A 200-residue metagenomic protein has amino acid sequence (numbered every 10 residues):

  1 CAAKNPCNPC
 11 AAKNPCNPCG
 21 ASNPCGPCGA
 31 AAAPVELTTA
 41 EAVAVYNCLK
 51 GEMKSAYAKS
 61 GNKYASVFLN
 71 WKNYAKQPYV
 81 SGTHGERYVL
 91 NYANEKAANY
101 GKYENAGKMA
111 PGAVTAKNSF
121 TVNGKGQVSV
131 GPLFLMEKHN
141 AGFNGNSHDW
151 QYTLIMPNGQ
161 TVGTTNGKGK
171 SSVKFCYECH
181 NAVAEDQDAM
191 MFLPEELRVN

Functional and structural regions predicted by a protein language model:
C1-V35: Mature soluble domains of exported/periplasmic/lumenal proteins and thiol-rich metal-chelating peptides
A21-A106: N-terminal secretory signal peptides
A32-N47, K54, A58, N105-N200: Sequence context surrounding c-type heme c attachment/ligation sites in exported
